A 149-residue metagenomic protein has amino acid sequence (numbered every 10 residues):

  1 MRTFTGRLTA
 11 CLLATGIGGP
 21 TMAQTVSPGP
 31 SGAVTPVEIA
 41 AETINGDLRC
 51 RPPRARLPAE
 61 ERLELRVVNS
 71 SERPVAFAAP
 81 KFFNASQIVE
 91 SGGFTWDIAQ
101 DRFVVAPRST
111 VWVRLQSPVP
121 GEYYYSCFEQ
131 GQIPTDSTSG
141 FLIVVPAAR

Functional and structural regions predicted by a protein language model:
M1-T9: Bacterial N-terminal signal peptides that target proteins for export
T9-G18: Bacterial N-terminal signal peptides
G19-A23: Sec/Tat signal peptide C-region and signal peptidase I cleavage site
Q24-S31, Q100-R149: Extracellular/periplasmic metallocenter environments
G32-R62: N-terminal edge beta-strand
P53-A78, T110-V119: Beta-strand cores of secreted/periplasmic/IMS beta-sandwich domains, seen most often in copper-related folds
P74-K81, Y124-S126: Beta-strand acidic-aromatic groove motif in beta-rich domains, primarily in extracellular
F83-G92: Short aromatic-acidic-glycine turn motif
